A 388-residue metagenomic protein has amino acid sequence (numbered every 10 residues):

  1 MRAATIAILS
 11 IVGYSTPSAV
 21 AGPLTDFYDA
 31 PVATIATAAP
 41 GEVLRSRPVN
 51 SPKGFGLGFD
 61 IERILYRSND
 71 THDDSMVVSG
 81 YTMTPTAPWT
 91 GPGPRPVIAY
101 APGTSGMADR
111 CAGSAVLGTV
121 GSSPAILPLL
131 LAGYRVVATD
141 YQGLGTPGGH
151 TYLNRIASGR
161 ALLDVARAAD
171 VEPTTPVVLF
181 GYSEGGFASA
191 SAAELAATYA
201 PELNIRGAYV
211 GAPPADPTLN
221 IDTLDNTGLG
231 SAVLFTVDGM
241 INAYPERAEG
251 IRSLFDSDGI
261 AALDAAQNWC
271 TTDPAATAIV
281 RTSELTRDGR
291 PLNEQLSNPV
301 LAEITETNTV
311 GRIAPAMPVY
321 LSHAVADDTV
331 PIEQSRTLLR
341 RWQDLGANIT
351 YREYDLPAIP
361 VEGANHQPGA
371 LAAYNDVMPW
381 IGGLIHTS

Functional and structural regions predicted by a protein language model:
A19-W89, Q343: Catalytic-loop region of hydrolases
D70-G133, D140: Short, surface-exposed "cap/lid" segments of acyl-processing enzymes
Y152-E172: Alpha/beta-hydrolase active-site loop
R167-V233: Primarily recognizes the serine-hydrolase "nucleophile elbow" in alpha/beta-hydrolase and SGNH/GDSL folds
P214-R312: Accessory cap/linker subdomain of secreted extracellular hydrolases
N293, A302-E303, R336-S388: C-terminal catalytic histidine-bearing segment of alpha/beta-hydrolase fold enzymes
P315, Y320-D327: Short beta-strand/loop motif that positions the catalytic acidic residue of the alpha/beta-hydrolase fold
M317-V319, P331-R341: Short alpha-helix in the alpha/beta-hydrolase fold that links the catalytic acid
